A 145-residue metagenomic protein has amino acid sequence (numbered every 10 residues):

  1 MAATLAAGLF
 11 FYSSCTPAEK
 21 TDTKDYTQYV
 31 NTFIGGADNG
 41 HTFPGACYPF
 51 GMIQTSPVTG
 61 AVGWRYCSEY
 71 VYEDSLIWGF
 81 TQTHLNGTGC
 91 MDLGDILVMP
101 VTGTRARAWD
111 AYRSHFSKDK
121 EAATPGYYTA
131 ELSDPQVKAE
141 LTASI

Functional and structural regions predicted by a protein language model:
A2-F10: Bacterial N-terminal signal peptides
F11-T23: Bacterial Sec-dependent signal peptides at the C-terminal "C-region" and cleavage site
K20-I145: Accessory carbohydrate-recognition regions in carbohydrate-active enzymes
